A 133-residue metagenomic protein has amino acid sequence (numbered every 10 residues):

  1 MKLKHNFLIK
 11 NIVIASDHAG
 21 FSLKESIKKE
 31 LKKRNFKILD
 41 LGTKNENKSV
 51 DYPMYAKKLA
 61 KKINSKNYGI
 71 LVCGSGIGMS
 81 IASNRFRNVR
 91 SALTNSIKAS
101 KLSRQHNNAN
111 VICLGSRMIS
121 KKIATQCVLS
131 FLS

Functional and structural regions predicted by a protein language model:
L3, F7, V13-S22, I97-S133: C-terminal binding/interaction regions
N11-I12, K66-G69, N88-R90: Short active-site oxyanion
A15, L39-G42, G69-C73: Short, conserved beta-strand edge motifs with alternating hydrophobic and charged residues
S22-K33: Short, solvent-exposed amphipathic alpha-helices that sit in or adjacent to ligand/effector-binding or catalytic
K37-S49: A short beta-strand-loop structural module common to alpha/beta enzyme folds
M54-S75: Short, structured active-site "lid" loops
L71-R117: Mid-chain, well-packed structural core segment of small domains
